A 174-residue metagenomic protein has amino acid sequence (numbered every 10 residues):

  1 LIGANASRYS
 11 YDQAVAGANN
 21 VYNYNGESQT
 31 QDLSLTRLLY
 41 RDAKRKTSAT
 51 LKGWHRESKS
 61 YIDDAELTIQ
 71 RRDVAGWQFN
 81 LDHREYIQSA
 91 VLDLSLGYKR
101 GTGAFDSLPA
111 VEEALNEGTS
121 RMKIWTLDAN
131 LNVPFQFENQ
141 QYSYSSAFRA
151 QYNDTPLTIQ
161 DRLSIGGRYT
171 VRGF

Functional and structural regions predicted by a protein language model:
L1-A90: Gram-negative/organellar outer-membrane beta-barrel architecture
K59-F174: C-terminal outer-membrane beta-barrel translocator/porin domains of Gram-negative envelope proteins and their
